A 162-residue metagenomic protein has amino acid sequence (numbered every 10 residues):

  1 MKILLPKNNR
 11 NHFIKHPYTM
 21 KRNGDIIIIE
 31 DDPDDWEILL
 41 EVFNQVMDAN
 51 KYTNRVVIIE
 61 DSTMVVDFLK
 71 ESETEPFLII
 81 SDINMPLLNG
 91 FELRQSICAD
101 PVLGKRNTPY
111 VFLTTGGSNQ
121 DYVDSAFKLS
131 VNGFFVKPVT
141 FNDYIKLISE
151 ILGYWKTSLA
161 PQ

Functional and structural regions predicted by a protein language model:
N23-N44, S62: Conserved acidic segment of CheY-like receiver
L40, V56-L78: Acidic, metal-coordinating helix/loop segments flanking the phosphotransfer/catalytic sites of two-component signaling
D61, N89-I97: Acidic catalytic/metal-coordinating carboxylates
E71-T74, C98-N107, L129: Conserved phosphotransfer cores of two-component systems
S81-N89: Active-site residues of response regulator receiver
E92, G117-G133, K146-S149: Alpha4 helix (beta4-alpha4-beta5 surface) of REC/receiver domains from two-component response regulators
G104-S118, A126: A short, hydrophobic beta-strand element within the central beta-sheet of small alpha/beta folds
K137: A Lys-centered signature of the CheY-like receiver
